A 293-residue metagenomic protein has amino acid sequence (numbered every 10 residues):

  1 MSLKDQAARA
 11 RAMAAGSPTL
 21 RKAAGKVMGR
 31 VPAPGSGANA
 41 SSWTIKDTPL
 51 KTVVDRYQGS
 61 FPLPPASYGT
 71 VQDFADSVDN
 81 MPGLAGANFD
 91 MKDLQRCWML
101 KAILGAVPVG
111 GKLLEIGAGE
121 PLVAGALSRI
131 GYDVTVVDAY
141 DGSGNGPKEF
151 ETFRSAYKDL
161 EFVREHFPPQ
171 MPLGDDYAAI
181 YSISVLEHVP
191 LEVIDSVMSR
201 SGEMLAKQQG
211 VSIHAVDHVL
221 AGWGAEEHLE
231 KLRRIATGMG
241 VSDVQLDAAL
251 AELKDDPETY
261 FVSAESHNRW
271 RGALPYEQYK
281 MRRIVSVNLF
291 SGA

Functional and structural regions predicted by a protein language model:
S2-K4: Non-catalytic accessory regions used for complex assembly or targeting
Q6-A14, P18, P34-A106, L113-L114 (+2 more regions): Class I (Rossmann-like) S-adenosyl-L-methionine-dependent methyltransferase catalytic domain, capturing the SAM-binding
L20-A23, V27-G35: Heptad-repeat coiled-coil amphipathic alpha-helices that mediate oligomerization/assembly
G111, A178: Conserved acidic residues
Y181: A conserved beta-strand element that flanks and buttresses the S-adenosyl-L-methionine
H188-S201: A short, conserved alpha-helix within the catalytic core of class I
R200-Q208, A215: Conserved helix-to-beta-strand junction in the class I
